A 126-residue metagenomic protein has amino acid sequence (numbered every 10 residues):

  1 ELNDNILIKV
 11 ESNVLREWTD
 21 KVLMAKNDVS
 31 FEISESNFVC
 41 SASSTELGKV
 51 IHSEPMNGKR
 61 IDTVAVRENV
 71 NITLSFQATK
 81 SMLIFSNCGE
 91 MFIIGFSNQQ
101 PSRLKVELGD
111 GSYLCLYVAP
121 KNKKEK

Functional and structural regions predicted by a protein language model:
D4-M56, R60, V64-K126: DNA polymerase processivity clamps
